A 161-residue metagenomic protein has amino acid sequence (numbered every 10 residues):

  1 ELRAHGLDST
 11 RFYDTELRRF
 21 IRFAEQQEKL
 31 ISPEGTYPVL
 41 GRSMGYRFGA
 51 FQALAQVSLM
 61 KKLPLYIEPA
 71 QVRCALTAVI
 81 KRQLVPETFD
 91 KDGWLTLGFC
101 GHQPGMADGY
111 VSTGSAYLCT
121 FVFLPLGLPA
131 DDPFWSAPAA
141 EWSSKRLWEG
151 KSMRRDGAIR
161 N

Functional and structural regions predicted by a protein language model:
E1-T10: Loop-centered beta-sheet repeat module
T10-P86: A beta-strand-loop signature enriched in Asp, Gly, Thr, and Trp that corresponds to the sialidase/neuraminidase Asp-box
A53-N161: Terminal, non-catalytic domain-edge segments
